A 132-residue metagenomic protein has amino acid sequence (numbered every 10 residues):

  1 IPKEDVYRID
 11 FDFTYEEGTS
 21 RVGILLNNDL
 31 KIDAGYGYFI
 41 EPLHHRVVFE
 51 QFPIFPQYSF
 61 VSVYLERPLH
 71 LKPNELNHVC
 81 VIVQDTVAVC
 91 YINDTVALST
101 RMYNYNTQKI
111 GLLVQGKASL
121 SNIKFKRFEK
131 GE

Functional and structural regions predicted by a protein language model:
I1-E132: Extracellular glycan-recognition regions
